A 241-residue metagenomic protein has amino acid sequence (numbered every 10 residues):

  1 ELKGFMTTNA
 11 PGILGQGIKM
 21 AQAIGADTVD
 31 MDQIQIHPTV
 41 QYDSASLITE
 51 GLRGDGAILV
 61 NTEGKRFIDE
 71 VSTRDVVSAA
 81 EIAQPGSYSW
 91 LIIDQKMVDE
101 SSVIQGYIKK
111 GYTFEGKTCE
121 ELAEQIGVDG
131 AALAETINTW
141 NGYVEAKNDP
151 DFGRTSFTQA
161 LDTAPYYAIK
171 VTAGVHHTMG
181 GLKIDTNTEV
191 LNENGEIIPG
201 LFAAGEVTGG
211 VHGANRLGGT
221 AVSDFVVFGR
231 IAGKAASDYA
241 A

Functional and structural regions predicted by a protein language model:
E1-M20, I169, T208-A240: A conserved FAD-binding loop/helix module that cradles the flavin
T8-P11, L47-G51, I82, V171-V175 (+1 more regions): Short Gly/Pro-enriched turn/cap motifs at secondary-structure boundaries
G12-K19, G54, S87, T113-E121 (+5 more regions): Conserved active-site and cofactor/substrate-binding residues in soluble primary-metabolism enzymes
I18-A132: An anion/pyrophosphate-binding glycine-rich loop and adjacent beta-alpha core in soluble alpha-beta enzymes
Q22-V29, K65, E124-A131, E135-A146 (+3 more regions): Generic secondary-structure signature for well-ordered alpha-helical cores
T62-E63, T186, E193, V227: Short, ordered coil/turn segments that flank beta-strands lining enzyme active or ligand-binding pockets
R66-S89, N192, I198-E206, G210-V222: Gly/Pro-rich active-site capping loops and adjacent beta-alpha segments that organize cofactor/substrate pockets
A132-N215: A glycine-rich dinucleotide-binding beta-alpha-beta segment and adjacent secondary-structure elements that constitute
